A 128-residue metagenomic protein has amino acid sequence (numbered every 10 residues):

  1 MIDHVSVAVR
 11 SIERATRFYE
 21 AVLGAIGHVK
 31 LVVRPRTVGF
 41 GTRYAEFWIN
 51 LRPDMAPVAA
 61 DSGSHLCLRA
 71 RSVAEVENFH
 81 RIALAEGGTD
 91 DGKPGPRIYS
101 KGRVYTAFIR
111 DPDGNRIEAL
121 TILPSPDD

Functional and structural regions predicted by a protein language model:
M1, A59-S62, K101: Short glycine-enriched loop/turn motifs at secondary-structure junctions
M1-T16, L66, L123-D128: N-terminal beta-strand motif that seeds the catalytic metal site of vicinal oxygen chelate
A8-W48: Core segments of cupin and vicinal oxygen chelate
V9-R14, L68-D113: Vicinal oxygen chelate
T37, R97-I98, L123: Conserved beta-strand edge residues that scaffold enzyme active sites
G41-I82: Long, continuous compositionally biased terminal/linker segments
K101, F108, L120-P126: Short beta->alpha transition motifs characteristic of CBS
R116: Glycine-rich acetyl-CoA-binding "A-motif" of GNAT/NAT acetyltransferases
